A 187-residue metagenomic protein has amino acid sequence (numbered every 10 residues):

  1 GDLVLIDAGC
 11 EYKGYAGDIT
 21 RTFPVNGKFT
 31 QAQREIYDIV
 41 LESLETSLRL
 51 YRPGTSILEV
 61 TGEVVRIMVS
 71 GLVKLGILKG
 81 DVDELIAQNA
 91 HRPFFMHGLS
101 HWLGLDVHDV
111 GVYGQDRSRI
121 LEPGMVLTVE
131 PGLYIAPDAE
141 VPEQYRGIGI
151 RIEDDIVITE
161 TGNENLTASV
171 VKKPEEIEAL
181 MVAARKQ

Functional and structural regions predicted by a protein language model:
D2-Q187: Active-site neighborhoods and metal-handling regions in enzymes and metal-associated proteins
